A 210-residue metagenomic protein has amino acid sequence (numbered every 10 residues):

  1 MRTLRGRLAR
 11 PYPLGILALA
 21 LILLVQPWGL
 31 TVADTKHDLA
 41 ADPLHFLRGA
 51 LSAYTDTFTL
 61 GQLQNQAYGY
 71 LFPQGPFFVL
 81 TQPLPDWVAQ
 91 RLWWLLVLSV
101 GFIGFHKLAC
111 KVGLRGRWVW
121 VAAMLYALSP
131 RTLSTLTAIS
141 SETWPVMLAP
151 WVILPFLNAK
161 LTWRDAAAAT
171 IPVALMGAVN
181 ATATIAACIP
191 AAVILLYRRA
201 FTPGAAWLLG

Functional and structural regions predicted by a protein language model:
M1-L4, L8, L47-A50, L80 (+2 more regions): Short helical patches
M1-Q26, I103, L208: Start-transfer (signal-anchor) and selected internal transmembrane alpha helices of multi-pass inner/ER membrane
T3, L84-V88, L114, A178: Juxtamembrane loop-transmembrane helix junctions in multi-pass integral membrane proteins, especially the extracellular
L8-R10, L24, A40, M147 (+2 more regions): Compositionally biased, intrinsically disordered/low-complexity regions enriched for serine, proline and threonine
L19-F105, M124-M147: Membrane-interface coil-to-helix junctions
L98-V112, R117-A200, L208-G210: Membrane-embedded helix bundles of polyisoprenyl
